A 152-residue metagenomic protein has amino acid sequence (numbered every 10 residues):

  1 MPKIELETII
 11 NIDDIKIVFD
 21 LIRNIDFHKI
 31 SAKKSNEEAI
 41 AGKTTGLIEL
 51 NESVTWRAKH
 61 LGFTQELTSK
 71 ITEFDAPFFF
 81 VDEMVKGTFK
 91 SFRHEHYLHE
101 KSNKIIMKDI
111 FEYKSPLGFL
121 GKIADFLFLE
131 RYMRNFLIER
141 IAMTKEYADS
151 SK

Functional and structural regions predicted by a protein language model:
M1-T45, E49: Hydrophobic ligand-binding cavity/cleft-lining segments
K3-E5, T64-T68, S91-H94: Short, surface-exposed coil-to-beta transition loops
E7-N11, R57, K70, Y97-H99 (+1 more regions): Generic structural detector for well-ordered beta-strands
I10-I12, H60-G62, E73, T88 (+1 more regions): Beta-strand elements of well-folded, non-transmembrane domains
I12-K16, L47, E73-F78, Y97-I106: A short, structured loop/turn motif at beta-sheet edges
I17-I22, H28, V54, I71 (+3 more regions): Hydrophobic pocket/interface hotspot
A39-K86, E139-K152: Glycine-rich portal/gate segments that line the openings of hydrophobic small-molecule binding cavities
M84-R134: Beta-strand/loop substructures that line and gate deep hydrophobic ligand-binding cavities in soluble
